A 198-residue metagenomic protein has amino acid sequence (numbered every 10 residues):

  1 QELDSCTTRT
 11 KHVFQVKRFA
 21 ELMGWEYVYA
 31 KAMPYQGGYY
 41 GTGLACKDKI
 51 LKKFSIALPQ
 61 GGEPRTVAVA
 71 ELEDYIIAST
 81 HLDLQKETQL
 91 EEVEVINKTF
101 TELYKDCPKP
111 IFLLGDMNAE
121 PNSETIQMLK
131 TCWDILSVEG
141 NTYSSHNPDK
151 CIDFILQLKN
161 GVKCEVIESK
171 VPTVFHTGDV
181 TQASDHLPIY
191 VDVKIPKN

Functional and structural regions predicted by a protein language model:
Q1, T80, L114-D116: Active-site flanking residues adjacent to catalytic metal/cofactor-binding acidic residues
L3-Y75, K163, I167-T173: Structured beta-strand-rich core segments of catalytic domains in phosphoester-bond hydrolases
D4-T8, Y35-G37, Q85-E87, M117-E124 (+1 more regions): Active-site environment of divalent metal-dependent phosphoester hydrolases
T10-V13, E91, E124-Q127: Short amphipathic alpha-helical segments
T42-L44, V67-V69, S79, F154-I155 (+1 more regions): Conserved hydrophobic/aromatic beta-strand scaffold that supports enzyme active sites
S55-I56, K98-F112, N118-N198: Metal-dependent phosphoester-hydrolase catalytic domains
A70-T88: Metal-dependent phosphoester/phosphodiester hydrolase catalytic core
E87-T101: Alpha-helical scaffold elements lining the catalytic groove of polysaccharide deacetylases
